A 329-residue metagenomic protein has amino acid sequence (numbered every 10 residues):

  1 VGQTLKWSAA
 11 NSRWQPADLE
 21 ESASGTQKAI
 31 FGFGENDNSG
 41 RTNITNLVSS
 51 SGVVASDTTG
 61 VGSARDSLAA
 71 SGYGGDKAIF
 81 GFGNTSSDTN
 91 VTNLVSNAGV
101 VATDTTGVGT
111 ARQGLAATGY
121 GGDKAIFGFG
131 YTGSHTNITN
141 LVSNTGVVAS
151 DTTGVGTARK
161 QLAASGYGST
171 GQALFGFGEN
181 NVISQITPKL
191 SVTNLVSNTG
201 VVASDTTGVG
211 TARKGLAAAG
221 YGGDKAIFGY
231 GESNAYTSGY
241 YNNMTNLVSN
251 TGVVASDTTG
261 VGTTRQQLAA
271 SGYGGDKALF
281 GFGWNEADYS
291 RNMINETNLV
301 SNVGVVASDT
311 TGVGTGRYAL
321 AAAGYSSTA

Functional and structural regions predicted by a protein language model:
G2-A329: Polar, enzyme-active/binding microenvironments
